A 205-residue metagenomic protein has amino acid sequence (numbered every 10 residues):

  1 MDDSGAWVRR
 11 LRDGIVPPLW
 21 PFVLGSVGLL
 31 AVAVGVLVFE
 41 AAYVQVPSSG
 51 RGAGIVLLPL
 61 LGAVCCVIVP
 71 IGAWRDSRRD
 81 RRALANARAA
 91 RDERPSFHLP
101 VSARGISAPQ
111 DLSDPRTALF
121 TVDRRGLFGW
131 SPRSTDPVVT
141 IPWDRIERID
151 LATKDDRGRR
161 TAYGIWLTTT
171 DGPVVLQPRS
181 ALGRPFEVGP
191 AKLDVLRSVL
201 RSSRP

Functional and structural regions predicted by a protein language model:
M1-F22, S48-V122: Anionic N-terminal interaction surfaces
G25, G54, G62, G126-G129 (+1 more regions): Small side chains
L29-L37, G62-V69: Alpha-helical transmembrane segments and immediately adjacent membrane-interfacial amphipathic helices
G35-I55: Membrane-interfacial hairpin junctions
F39-A41, V101-G105, A152-D155: Short regulatory "switch" loops immediately downstream of catalytic or recognition motifs within protein catalytic
L112, R116, D123-A162: Phosphoinositide-binding peripheral membrane targeting modules
T121-D123, W166-L167: Short beta-strand element of the conserved SAM-dependent methyltransferase core
E147-P205: Acidic, Ser/Thr- and proline-rich intrinsically disordered linker/docking segments of eukaryotic scaffolds
